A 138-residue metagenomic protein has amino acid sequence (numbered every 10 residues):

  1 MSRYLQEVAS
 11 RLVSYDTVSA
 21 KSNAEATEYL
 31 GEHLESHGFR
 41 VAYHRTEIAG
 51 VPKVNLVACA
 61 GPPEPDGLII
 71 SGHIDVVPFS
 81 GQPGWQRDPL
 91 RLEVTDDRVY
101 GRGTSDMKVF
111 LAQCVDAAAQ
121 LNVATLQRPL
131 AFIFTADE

Functional and structural regions predicted by a protein language model:
M1-R102, Q120-R128: Acidic/His- and Gly-rich active-site-bordering loop/insert found across diverse amide/peptide-bond hydrolases
M107-E138: Acidic/histidine-rich catalytic neighborhood of metal-dependent amide-processing enzymes
